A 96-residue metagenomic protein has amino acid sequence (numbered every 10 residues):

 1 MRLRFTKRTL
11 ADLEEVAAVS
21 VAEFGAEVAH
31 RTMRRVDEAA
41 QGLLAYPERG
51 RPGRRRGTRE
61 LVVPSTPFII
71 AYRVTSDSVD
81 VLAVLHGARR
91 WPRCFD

Functional and structural regions predicted by a protein language model:
R2-T58, D96: Basic, Lys/Arg-enriched alpha-helical interface segments
A45-S78: Basic/aromatic recognition patch in beta-strand/loop cores that engages polyanionic ligands
I69, R73-D96: Enriched for short, Lys/Arg-rich terminal
